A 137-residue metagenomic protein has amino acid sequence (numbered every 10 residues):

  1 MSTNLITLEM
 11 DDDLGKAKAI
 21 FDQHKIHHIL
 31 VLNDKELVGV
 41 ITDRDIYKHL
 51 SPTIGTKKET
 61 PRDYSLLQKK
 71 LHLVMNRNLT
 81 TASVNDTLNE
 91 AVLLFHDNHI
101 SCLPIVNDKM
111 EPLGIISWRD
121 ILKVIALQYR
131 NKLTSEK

Functional and structural regions predicted by a protein language model:
M1-N4, T42-T80, T87, V92-H96 (+2 more regions): Tandem CBS (Bateman) regulatory domains
L8-K25, V31-L32, T81-H99, V106 (+1 more regions): The conserved cystathionine-beta-synthase
F21-H24, I29-D45, F95, L103-R119: A glycine-centered beta-loop-beta connector
